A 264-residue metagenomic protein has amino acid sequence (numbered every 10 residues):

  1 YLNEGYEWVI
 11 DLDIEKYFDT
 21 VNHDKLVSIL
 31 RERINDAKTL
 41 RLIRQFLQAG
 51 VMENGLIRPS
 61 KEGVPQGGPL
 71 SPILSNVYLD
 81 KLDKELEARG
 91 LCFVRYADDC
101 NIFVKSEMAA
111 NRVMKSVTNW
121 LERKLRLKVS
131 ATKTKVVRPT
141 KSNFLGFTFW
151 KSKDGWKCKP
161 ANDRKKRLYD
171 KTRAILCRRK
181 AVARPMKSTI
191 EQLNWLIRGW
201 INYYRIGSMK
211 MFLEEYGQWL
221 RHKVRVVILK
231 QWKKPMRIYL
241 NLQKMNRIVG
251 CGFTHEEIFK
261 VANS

Functional and structural regions predicted by a protein language model:
Y1, I29, R33, L42-F46 (+8 more regions): Residues that form generic nucleotide/phosphate-binding pockets
Y1-K141: Conserved polymerase palm-domain catalytic core
D19-T20, R33, A37, P72 (+7 more regions): Generic detection of long, well-ordered alpha-helical segments
Q48, K124-Q192, L196-R198: A conserved non-catalytic segment of reverse transcriptases and RNA-directed RNA polymerases corresponding to the late
G90-Y96, K171-L176, K230-W232: Short, conserved aromatic-histidine micro-motifs
W156, C177-I238: Right-hand nucleic-acid polymerase module
W219-K223, I228, W232-S264: Extended C-terminal regions of large enzymes
